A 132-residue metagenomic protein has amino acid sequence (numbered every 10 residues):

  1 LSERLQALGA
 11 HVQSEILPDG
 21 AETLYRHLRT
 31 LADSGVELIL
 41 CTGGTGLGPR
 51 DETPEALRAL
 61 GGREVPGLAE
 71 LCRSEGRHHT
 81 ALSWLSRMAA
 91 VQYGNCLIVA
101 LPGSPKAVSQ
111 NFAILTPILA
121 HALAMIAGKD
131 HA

Functional and structural regions predicted by a protein language model:
L1-A132: Non-catalytic beta/alpha edge segments that cap or flank active sites
